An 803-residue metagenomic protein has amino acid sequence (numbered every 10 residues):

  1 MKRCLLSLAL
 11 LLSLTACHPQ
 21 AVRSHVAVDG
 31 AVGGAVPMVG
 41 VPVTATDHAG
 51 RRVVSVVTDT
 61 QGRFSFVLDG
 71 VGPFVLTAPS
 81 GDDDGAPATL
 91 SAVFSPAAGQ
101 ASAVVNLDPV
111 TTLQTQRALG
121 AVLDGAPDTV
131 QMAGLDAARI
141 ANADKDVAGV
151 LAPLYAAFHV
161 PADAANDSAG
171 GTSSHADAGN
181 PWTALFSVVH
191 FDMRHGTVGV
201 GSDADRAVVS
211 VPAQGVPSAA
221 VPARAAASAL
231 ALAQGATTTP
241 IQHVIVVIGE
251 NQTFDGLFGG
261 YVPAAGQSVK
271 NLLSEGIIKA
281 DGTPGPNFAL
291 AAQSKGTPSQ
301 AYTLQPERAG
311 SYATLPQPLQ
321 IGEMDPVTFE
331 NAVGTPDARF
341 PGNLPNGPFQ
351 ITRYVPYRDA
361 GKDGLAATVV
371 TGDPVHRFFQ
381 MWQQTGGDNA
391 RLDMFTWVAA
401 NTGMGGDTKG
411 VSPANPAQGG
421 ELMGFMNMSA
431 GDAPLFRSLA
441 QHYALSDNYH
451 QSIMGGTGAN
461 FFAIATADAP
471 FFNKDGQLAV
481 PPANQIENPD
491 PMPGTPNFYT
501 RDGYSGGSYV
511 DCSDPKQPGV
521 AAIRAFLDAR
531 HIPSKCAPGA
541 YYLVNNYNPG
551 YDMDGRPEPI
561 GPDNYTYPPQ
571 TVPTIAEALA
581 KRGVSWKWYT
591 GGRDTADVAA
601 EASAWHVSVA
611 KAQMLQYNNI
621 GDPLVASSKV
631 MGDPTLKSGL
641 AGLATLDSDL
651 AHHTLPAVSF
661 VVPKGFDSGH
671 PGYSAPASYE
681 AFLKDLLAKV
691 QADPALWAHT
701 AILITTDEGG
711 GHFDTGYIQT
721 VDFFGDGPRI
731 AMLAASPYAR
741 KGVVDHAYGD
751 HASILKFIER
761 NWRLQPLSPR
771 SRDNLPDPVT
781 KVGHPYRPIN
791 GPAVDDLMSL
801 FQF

Functional and structural regions predicted by a protein language model:
M1-C4: Positively charged n-region of N-terminal signal peptides that target proteins for export
S13-A16: C-terminal motif of bacterial Sec signal peptides marking the signal peptidase cleavage site
H18-Q234, S274: Feature for extracytoplasmic/surface-facing segments of secreted or surface-associated proteins, emphasizing
R224-F803: N-terminal pro-sequences and low-complexity stem/linker regions of secreted or lumenal proteins
